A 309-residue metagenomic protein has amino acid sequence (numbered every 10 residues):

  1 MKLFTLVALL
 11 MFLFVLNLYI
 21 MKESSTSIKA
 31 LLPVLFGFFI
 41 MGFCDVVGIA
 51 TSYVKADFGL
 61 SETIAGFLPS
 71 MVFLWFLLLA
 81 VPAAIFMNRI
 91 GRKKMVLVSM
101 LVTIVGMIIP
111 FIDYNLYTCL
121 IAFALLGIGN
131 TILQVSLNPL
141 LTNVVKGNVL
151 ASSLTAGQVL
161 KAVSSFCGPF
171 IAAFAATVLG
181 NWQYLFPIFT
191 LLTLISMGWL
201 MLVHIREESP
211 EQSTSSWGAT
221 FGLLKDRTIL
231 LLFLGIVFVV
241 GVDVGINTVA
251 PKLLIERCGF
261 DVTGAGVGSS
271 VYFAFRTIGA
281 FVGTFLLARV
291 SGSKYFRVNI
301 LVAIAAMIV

Functional and structural regions predicted by a protein language model:
K29-A56, L60, I246-P251: Extracytoplasmic
V47-G48, R227-S270: Extracytoplasmic gate region of multi-pass secondary transporters
G59, G91, I112-Y117, G259: Helix-breaking motifs and short loop linkers at transmembrane-helix boundaries and internal kinks in secondary membrane
S70-A84, S270-V282: Central cavity-lining transmembrane alpha-helices of secondary-active solute carriers, predominantly the Major
L78-F111: Conserved MFS/SLC helix-loop-helix module at the cytosolic interface between two early adjacent transmembrane helices
F123-V159: Cytoplasmic helix-loop-helix junction between adjacent transmembrane helices in 12-TM secondary transporters
A156-H204: Helix-loop-helix hairpin linking two adjacent transmembrane segments in secondary transporters
K294-V309: C-terminal transmembrane helical hairpin of 12-TM major facilitator-type secondary transporters
